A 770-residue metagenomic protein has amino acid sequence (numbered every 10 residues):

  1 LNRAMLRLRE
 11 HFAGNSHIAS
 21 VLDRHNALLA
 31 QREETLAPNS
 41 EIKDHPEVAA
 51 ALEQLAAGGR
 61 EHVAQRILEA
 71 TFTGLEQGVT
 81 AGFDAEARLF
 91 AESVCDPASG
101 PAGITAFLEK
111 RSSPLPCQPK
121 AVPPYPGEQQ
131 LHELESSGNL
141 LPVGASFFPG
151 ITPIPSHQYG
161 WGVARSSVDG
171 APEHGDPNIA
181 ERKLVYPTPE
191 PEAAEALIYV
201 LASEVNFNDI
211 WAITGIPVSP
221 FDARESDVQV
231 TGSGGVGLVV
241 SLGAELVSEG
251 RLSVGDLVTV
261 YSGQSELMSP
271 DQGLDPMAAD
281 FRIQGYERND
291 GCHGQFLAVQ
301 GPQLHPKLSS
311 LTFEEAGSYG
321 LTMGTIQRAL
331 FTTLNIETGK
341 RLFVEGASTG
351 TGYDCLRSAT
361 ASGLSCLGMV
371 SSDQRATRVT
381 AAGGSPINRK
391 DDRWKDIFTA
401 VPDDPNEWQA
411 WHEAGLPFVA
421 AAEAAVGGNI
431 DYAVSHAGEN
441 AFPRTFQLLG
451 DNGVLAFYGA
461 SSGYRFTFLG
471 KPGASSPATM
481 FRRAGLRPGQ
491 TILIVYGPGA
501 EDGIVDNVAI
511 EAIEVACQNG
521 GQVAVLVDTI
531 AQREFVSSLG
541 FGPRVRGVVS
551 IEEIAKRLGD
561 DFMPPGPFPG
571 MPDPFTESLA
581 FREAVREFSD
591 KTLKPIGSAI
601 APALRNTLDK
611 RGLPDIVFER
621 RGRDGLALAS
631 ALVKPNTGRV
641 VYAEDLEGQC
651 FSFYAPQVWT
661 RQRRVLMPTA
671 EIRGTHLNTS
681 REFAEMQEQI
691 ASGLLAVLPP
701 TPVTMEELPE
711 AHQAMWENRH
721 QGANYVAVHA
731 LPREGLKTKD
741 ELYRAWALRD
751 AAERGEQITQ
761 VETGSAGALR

Functional and structural regions predicted by a protein language model:
N2, L6-S136, L140: C-terminal alpha-helix plus adjacent terminal tail
Q65, P101-Q158, R487-P488, R611 (+3 more regions): C-terminal capping/lid region of NAD(P)-dependent oxidoreductase domains
G138-P153, R165-A202, F221-V230: A short N-terminal beta-strand-loop micro-motif at the entrance of redox/enzyme domains
P187-E204, P217-D271: Glycine-rich beta-strand-centered segment in the early N-terminal region that forms part of a ligand/cofactor-binding
L201-A202, A244, G263-Q264, A347 (+4 more regions): Short, surface-exposed secondary-structure boundary micro-motifs
F281, S362, N440-S475, T479-R483 (+6 more regions): Glycine-rich phosphate-binding loop and adjacent beta-alpha segment of Rossmann(oid) nucleotide-cofactor-binding
E314-N406, S476-K591: Mid-domain Rossmann-like dinucleotide-binding core that forms the NAD(H)/NADP(H) cofactor-binding site
T332-E337, A425-G427, Q447, R482-R487 (+1 more regions): Glycine-rich helix-loop-beta junction characteristic of Rossmann-like nucleotide cofactor-binding loops
